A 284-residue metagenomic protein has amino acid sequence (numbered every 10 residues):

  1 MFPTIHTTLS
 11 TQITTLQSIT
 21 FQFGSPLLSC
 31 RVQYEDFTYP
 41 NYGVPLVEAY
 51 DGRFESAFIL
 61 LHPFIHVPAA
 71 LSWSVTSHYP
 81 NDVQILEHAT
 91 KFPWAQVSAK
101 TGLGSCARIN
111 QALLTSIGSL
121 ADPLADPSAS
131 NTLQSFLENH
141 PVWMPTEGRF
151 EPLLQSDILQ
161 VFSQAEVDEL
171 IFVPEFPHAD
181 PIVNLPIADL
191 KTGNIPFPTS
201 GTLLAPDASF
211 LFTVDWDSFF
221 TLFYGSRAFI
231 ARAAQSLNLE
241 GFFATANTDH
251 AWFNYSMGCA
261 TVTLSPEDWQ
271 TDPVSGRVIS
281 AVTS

Functional and structural regions predicted by a protein language model:
F2-G193: Extended, low-hydrophobicity segments enriched in charged/polar residues
E169, S209, G276: A residue-level signal for beta-strand positions that form part of recognition/binding surfaces within mature
F172-F229: Amphipathic protein-protein interaction modules
F212-S284: Alpha-helical oligomerization segments
